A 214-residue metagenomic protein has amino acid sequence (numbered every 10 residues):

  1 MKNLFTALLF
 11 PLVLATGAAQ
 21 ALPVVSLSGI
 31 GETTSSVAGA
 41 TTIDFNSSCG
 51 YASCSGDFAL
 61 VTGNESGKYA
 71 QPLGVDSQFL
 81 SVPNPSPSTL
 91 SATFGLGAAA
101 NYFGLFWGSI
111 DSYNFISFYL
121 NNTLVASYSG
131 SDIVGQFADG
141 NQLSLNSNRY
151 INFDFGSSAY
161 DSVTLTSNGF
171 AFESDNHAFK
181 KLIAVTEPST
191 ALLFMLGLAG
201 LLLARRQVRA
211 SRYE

Functional and structural regions predicted by a protein language model:
L4-V24, A171-G200: Short, threonine-centered small-residue motifs that mark membrane-proximal processing/anchoring sites and TM-junction
F5, V13, Q71-G74, S81 (+2 more regions): Intrinsically disordered, low-complexity segments enriched in glycine/proline and serine/threonine
L22-I183: Surface-exposed, well-ordered secondary-structure segments
S112, L201-A204: Short, electropositive, low-hydrophobicity segments enriched in small/polar residues
L203-E214: C-terminal membrane-anchoring or membrane-association module
